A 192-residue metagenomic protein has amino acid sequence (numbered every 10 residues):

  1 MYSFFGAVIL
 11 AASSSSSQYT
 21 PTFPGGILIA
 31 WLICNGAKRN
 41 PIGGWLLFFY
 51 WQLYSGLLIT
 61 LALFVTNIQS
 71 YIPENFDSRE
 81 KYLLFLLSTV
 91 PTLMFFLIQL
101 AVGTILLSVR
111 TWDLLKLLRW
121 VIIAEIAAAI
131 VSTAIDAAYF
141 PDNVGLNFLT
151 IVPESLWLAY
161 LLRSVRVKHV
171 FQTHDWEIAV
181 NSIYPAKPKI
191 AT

Functional and structural regions predicted by a protein language model:
F5-T192: Topology signature of small-to-medium multi-pass alpha-helical membrane proteins
